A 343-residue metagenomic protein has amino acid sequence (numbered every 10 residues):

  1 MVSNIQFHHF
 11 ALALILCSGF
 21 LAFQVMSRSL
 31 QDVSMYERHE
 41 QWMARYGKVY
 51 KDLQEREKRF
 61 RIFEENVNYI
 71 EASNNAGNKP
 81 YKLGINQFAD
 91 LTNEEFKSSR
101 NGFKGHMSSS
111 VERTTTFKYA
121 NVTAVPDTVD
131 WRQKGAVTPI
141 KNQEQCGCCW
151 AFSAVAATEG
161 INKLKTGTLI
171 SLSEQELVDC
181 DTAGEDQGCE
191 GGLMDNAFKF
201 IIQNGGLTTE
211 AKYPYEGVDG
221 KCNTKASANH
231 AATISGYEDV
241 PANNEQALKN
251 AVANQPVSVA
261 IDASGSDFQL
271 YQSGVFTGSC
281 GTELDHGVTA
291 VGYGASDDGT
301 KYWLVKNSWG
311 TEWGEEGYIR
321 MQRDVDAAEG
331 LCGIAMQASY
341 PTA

Functional and structural regions predicted by a protein language model:
V2-A343: Catalytic-core signature of thiol
